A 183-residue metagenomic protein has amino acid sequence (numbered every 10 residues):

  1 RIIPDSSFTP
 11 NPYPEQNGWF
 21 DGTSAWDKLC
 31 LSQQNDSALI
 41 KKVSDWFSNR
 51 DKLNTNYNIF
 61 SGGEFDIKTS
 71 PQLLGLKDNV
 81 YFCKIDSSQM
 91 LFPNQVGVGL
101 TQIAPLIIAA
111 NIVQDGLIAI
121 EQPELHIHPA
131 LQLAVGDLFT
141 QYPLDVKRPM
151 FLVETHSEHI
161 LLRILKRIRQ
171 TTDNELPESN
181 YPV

Functional and structural regions predicted by a protein language model:
R1, F60, L176-S179: A generic structural signal for short, non-catalytic loop/turn and secondary-structure boundary residues
R1-N54: Coupling/switch segment of ABC-type P-loop NTPase heads
D36-L39, V43-W46, K52, D66-V183: Switch/communication elements of ASCE P-loop NTPase nucleotide-binding domains
R50-E64: Short secondary-structure junctions
